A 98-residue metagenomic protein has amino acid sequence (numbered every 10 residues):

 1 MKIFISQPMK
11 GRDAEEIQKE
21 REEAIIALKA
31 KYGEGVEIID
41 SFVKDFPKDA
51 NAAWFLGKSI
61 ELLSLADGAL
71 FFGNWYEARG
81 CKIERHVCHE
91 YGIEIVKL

Functional and structural regions predicted by a protein language model:
M1-L98: Conserved catalytic or regulatory cores that recognize and/or transform ribose-phosphate-containing ligands
